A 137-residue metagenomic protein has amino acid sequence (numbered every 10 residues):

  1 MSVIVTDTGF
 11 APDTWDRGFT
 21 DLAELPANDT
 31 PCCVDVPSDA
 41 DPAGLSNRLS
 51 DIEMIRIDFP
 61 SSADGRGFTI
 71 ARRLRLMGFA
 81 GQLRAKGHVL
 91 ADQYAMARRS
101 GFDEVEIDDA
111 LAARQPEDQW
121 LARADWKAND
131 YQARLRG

Functional and structural regions predicted by a protein language model:
V3-F10, D16, N28, D35-A40 (+3 more regions): Phosphate/adenylate-binding glycine loop and adjacent helical scaffold
D29-L76: Glycine/Thr-rich beta-alpha phosphate-binding loop at enzyme active sites
A43-N47, L90-E104: Catalytic cores of alpha/beta
I52, F79-A80, F102: A structural motif
R84-L90: Glycine-rich beta-to-alpha transition loops that act as phosphate-gripper elements at the mouths of alpha/beta enzyme
F102-W120: Glycine-rich phosphate-binding active-site loops on the catalytic face of alpha/beta enzymes
R114-G137: C-terminal helical cap(s) of enzyme catalytic domains, especially alpha/beta-barrels
